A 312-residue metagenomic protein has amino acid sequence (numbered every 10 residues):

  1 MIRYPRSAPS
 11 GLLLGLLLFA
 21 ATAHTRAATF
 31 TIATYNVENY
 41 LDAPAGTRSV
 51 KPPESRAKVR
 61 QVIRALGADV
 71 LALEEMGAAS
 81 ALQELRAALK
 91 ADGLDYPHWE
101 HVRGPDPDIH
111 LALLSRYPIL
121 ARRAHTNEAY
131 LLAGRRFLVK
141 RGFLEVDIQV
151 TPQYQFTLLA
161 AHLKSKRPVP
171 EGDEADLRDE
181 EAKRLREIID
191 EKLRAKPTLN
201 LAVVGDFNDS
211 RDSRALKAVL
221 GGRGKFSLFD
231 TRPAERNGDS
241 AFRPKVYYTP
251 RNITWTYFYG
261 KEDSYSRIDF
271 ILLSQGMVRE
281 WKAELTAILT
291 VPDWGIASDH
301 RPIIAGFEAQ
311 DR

Functional and structural regions predicted by a protein language model:
I2-L12: Bacterial N-terminal signal peptides that target proteins for export
S10-A20: Bacterial N-terminal signal peptides
A23-D92, P97-I109, A182-K183, E308-R312: N-terminal, active-site-proximal structural segment of metallo-dependent hydrolase catalytic domains
I32-V37, V62-L85, V146, L158 (+4 more regions): Active-site beta-strand/loop signature of hydrolases that rely on acidic residues for catalysis
V37-R56, Y130-L131, R135-F137, R167-L177: Acidic/histidine-rich helix-loop elements that form or flank divalent-metal/phosphate-binding sites at the catalytic
G77-K164: Structured beta-strand-rich core segments of catalytic domains in phosphoester-bond hydrolases
V150-K183, E187: Metal-dependent phosphoester/phosphodiester hydrolase catalytic core
D190-L201, N208-R312: Metal-dependent phosphoester-hydrolase catalytic domains
